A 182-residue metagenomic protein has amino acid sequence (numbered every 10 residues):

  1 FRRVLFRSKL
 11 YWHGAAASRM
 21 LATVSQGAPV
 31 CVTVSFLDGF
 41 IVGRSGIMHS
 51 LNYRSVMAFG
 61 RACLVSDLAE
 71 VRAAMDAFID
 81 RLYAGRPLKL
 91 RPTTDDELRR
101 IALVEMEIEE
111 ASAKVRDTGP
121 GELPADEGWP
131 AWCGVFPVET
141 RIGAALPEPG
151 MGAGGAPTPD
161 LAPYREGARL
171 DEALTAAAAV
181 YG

Functional and structural regions predicted by a protein language model:
F1-L5: Short, small-residue-biased leader/transition segments that mark boundaries at the very start of proteins
F6-A17: A short, polar/charged loop-to-alpha-helix boundary motif
R7-K9, Y53-M57, I101: Coil-to-beta-strand transition motifs
K9-Y11, C31, E105, K114: General beta-strand recognition
A16-A77: Short, structured beta-strand-loop surface elements
V71-G182: C-terminal edge-of-domain segments
